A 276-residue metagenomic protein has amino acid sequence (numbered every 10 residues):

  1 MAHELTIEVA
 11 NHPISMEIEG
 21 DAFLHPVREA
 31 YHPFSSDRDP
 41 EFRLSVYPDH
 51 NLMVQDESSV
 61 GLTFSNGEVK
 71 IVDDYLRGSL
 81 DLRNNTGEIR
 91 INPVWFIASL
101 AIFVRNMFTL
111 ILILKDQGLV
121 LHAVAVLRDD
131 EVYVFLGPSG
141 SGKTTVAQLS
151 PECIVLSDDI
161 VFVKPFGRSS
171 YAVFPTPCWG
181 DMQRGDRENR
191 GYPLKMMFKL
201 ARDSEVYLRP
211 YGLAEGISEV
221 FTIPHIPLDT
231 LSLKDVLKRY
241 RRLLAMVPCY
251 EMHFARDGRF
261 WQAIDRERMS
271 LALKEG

Functional and structural regions predicted by a protein language model:
M1-P138, L149-L156, V161-G276: A noncatalytic interaction/capping subdomain that flanks phosphate/NTP-handling catalytic cores
S141-K143: Conserved glycine(s) of the Walker
V146: Hydrophobic positions on the alpha1 helix immediately C-terminal to the Walker A/P-loop
